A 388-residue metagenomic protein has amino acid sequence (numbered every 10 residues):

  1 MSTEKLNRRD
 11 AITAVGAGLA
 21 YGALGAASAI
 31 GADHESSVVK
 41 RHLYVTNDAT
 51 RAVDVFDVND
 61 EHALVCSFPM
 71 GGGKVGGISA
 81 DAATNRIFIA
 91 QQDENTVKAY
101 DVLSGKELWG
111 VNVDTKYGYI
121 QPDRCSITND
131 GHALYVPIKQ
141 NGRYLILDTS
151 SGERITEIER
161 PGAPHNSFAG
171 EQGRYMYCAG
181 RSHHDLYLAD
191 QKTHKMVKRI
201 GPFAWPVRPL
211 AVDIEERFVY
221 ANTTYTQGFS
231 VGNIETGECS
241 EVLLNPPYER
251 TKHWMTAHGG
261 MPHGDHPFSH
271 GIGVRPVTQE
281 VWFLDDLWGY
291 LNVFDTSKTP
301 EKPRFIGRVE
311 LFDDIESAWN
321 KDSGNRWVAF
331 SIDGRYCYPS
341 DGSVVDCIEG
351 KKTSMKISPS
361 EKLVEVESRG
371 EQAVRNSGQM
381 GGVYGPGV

Functional and structural regions predicted by a protein language model:
S2-L19: N-terminal secretory signal peptides and thylakoid transit peptides that target proteins across membranes
A26-D48, G324: C-terminal segment of N-terminal export signals and the immediately downstream linker at the start of the mature
K40-R41, A83-N85, D130-H132, Q172-R174 (+3 more regions): Short coil/turn segments that connect the beta-strands within blades of beta-propeller domains
D48, Q92, K139, R181 (+3 more regions): Short loop/turn segments immediately following the C-termini of beta-strands
V58-E61, V102-S104, D148-S151, Q191-T193 (+3 more regions): Short loop/turn segments that connect beta-strands within beta-propeller blades
K74-S79, I120-C125, P164-F168, W205-A211 (+3 more regions): Repeated scaffold domains used in trafficking and secretory/extracellular systems, primarily beta-propellers
V111-Y117, E241-G264, I306-K321, S358-P386: Surface-exposed loop and turn segments in beta-propeller and other repeat-based domains that flank or scaffold
S269-D295, A318-S331, P339-D341: Loop/turn-rich, solvent-exposed surfaces of beta-rich toroidal or solenoidal domains
